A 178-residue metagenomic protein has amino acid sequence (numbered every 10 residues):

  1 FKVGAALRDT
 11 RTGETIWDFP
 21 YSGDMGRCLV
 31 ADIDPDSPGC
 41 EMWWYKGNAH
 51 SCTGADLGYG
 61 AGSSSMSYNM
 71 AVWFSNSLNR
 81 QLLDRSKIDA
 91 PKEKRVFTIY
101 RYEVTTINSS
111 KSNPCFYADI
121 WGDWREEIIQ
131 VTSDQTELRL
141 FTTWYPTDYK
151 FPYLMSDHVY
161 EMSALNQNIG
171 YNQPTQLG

Functional and structural regions predicted by a protein language model:
F1-G178: Extracytoplasmic/lumenal domain signature
